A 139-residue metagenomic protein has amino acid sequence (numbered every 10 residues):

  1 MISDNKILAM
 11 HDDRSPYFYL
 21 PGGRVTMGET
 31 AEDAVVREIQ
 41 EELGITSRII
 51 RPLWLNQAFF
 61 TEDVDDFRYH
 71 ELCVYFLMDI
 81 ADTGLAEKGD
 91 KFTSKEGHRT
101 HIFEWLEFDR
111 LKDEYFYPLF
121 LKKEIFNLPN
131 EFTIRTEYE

Functional and structural regions predicted by a protein language model:
M1, L77-D79, E104-E107: Short, well-ordered beta-strand micro-motif
M1-L20, S47-R48, I80: N-terminal strand-loop-strand
I2, L20, S47, Y69-Y75 (+1 more regions): Short connector loops at helix/strand junctions that flank enzyme active sites, especially segments positioning acidic
K6-I7, S15-P16, T26, L55-F60 (+1 more regions): Short, charged/polar surface micro-motifs in flexible loops or helix N-caps
I7, E71-Y75, F103: Structural motif
P16-F18, G84-A86, K91-E139: Nudix hydrolase/Nudix homology domain
L20-L53: The catalytic Nudix box helix
F60-K88, E124: Active-site-adjacent beta-strand/loop module that shapes the phosphate/pyrophosphate-binding cleft
